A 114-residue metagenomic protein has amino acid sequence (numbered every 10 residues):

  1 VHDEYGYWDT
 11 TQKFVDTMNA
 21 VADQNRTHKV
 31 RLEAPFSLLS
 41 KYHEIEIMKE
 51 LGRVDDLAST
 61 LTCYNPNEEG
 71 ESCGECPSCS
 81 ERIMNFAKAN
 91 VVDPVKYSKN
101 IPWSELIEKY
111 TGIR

Functional and structural regions predicted by a protein language model:
V1-R114: Nucleotide-activated chemistry modules centered on ATP-dependent adenylation/adenylyltransferase
